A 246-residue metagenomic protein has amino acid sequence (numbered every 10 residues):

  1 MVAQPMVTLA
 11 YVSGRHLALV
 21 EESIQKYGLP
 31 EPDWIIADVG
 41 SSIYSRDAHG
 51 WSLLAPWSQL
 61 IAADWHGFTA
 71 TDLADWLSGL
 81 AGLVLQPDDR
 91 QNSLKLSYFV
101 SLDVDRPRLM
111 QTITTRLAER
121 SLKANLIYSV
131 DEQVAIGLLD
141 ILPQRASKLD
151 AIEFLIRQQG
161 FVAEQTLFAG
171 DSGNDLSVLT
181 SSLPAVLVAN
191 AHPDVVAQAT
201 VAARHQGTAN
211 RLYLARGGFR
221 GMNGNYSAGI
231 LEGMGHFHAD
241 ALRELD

Functional and structural regions predicted by a protein language model:
M1-D88: Active-site phosphate-binding/coordination module
V20, R106, P193-A197: Short, charged/polar "capping" segments at the starts of alpha-helices and the immediately preceding loops
S23, P32-I36, L94-V100, L139-L142 (+3 more regions): Long, contiguous hydrophobic alpha-helical segments, chiefly transmembrane helices and signal peptides
R46-L54, L139-P143, G233-F237: Short, surface-exposed amphipathic charged segments that create phosphate/polyanion-binding patches used for binding
W76-L167, G173-S182: Conserved acidic, metal-coordinating active-site core of Asp-based, Mg2+-dependent phosphoryl-transfer enzymes
L142, L149-D246: Mg2+-dependent phosphoryl-transfer enzymes with acidic/Ser/Thr/Gly-rich catalytic loops
